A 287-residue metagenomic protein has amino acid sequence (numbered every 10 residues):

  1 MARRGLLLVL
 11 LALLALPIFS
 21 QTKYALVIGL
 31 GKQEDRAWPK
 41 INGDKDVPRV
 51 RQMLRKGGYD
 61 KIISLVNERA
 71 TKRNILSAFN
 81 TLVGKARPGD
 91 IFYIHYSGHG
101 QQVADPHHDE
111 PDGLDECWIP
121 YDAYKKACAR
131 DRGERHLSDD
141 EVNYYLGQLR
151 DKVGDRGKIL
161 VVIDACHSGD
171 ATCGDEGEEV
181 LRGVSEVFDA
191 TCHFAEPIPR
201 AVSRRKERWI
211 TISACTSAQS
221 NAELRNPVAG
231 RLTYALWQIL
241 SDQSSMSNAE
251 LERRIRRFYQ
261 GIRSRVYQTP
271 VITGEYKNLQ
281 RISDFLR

Functional and structural regions predicted by a protein language model:
M1-A2: N-terminal secretory signal peptides that target proteins for export/translocation
G5-P17: Bacterial N-terminal signal peptides
S20-T22, N74-S97, Q102-E176, M246-R254: Caspase-like (clan CD) cysteine peptidase catalytic core
T22-W38: Short glycine-rich His-centered loop
G29, V47, R51, D139 (+4 more regions): Active-site-proximal C-terminal subdomain of hydrolase catalytic domains
G31-D35, D60, E68-K72, G98-V103 (+4 more regions): Solvent-exposed loop/turn segments at secondary-structure junctions within structured extracellular/periplasmic domains
E34-I41, I63-R69, C128-R135, S220-N226 (+1 more regions): Second-shell loop/turn segments in exported
D44-D90, R130-Y144, F258, T269-V271 (+1 more regions): Functional beta-strand-loop-alpha-helix junction segments that form "active/interaction loops" within catalytic
